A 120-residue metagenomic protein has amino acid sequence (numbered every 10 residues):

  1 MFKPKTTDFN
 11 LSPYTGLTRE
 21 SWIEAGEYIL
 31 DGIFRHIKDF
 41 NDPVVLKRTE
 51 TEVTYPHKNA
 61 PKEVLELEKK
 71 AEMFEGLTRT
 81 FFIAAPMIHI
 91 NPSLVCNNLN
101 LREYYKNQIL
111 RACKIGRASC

Functional and structural regions predicted by a protein language model:
F2-G76, E103-N107: Low-complexity, Ser/Thr/Pro/Gly-enriched N-terminal "stalk/linker" regions
P61-S119: Membrane helical hairpin/interfacial module
